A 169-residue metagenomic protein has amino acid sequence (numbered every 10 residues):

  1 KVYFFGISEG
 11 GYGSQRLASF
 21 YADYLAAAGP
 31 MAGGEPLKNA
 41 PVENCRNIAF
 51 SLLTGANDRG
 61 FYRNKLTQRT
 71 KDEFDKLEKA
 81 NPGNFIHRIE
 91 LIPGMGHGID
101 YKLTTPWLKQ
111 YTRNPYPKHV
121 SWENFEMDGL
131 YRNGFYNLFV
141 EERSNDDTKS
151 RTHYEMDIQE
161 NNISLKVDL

Functional and structural regions predicted by a protein language model:
K1, A27, L165-L169: Short, intrinsically disordered, charge-balanced linker/junction segments flanking boundaries in proteins
K1-I7, W107-T112: N-terminal short leaders/motifs
V2-R46: Primarily recognizes the serine-hydrolase "nucleophile elbow" in alpha/beta-hydrolase and SGNH/GDSL folds
Y3, I7-G10, P30, L52 (+3 more regions): Generic detector of intrinsically disordered, low-complexity, polar/charged segments
S8, S14, S19, P41 (+5 more regions): Generic serine detector
A27-K109: The feature captures the conserved acid-bearing segment of alpha/beta-hydrolase catalytic domains
D75-L169: Alpha/beta-hydrolase-fold serine-hydrolase catalytic core, especially in secreted/extracellular enzymes
